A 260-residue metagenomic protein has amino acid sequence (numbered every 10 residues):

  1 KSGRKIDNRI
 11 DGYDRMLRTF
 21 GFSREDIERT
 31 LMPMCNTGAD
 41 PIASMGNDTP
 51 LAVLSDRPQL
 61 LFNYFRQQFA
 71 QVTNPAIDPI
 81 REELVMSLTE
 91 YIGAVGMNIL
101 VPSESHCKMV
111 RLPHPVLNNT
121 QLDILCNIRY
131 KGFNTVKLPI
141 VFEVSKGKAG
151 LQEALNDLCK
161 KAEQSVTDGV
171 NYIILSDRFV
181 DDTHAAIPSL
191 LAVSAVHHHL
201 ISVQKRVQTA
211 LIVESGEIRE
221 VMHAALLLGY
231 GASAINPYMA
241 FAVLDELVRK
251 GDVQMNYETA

Functional and structural regions predicted by a protein language model:
K1-L158, E163, T167: Extended, highly charged accessory segments
N134-A260: Glycine-rich phosphate/ribose-binding loops and adjacent secondary-structure elements that form binding surfaces
